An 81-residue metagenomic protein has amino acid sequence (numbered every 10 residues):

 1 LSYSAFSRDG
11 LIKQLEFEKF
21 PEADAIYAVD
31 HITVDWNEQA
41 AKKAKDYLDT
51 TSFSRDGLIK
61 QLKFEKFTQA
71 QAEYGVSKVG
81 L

Functional and structural regions predicted by a protein language model:
L1-L81: An alpha-helical, amphipathic repeat domain used for nucleic-acid recognition, typified by the mTERF helical solenoid
